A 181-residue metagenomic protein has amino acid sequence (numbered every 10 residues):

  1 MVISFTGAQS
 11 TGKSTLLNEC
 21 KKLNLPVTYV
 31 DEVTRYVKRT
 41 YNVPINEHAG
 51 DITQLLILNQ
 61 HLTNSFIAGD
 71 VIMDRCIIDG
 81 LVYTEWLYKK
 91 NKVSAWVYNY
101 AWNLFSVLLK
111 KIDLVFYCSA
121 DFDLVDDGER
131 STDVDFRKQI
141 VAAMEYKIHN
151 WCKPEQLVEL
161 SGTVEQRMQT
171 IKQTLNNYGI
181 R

Functional and structural regions predicted by a protein language model:
M1-V2: Pre-Walker A (Motif I) flank of P-loop NTPase domains
F5: Hydrophobic anchor at the beta1->P-loop junction of P-loop NTPases
Q9: The conserved Walker
K13: Conserved lysine of the Walker
N18-T63: Conserved substrate/cofactor phosphate-moiety recognition/catalytic segment in nucleotide-dependent phosphotransferases
D51-L109: Glycine-rich phosphate-binding loop used to anchor ATP phosphates in small-molecule kinases, encompassing both
L87-G162: A glycine- and Lys/Arg-enriched "phosphate-lid" helix/loop adjacent to the NTP-binding pocket of small-molecule kinases
K153-V158, M168-R181: C-terminal accessory "lid"/substrate-recognition subdomains
